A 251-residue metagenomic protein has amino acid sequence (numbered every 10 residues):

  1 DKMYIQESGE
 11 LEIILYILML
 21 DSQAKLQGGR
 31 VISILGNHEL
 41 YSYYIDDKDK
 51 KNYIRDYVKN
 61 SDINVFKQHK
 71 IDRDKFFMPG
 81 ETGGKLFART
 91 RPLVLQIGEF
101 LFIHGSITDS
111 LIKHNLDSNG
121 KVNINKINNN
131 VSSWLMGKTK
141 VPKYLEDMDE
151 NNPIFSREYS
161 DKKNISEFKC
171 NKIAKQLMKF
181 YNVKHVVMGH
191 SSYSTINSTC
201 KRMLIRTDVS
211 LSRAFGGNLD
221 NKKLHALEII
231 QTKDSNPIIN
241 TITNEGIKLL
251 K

Functional and structural regions predicted by a protein language model:
D1-K251: Feature recognizes metal-dependent phosphohydrolase scaffolds
